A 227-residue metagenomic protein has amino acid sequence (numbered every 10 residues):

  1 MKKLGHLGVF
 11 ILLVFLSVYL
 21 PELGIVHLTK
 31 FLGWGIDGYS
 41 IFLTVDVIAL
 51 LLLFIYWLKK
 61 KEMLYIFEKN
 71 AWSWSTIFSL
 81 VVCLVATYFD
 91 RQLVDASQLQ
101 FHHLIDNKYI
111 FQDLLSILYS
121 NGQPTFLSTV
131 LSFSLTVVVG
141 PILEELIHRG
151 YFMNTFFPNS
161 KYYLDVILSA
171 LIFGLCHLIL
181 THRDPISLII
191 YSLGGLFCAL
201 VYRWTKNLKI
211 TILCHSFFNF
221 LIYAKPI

Functional and structural regions predicted by a protein language model:
G5-L20, F78-C83, V166-A170: Alpha-helical transmembrane segments
F10-K61: Alpha-helical transmembrane segments in multi-pass membrane proteins
S17-I25, D46-L50, V82, A86-D90 (+3 more regions): Alpha-helical transmembrane segments of multipass membrane proteins
L32-W34, K61-A71, M153-K161: Membrane-interface helix-boundary motifs at transmembrane edges
W34, L64-G140: Juxtamembrane helix-loop-helix connectors linking adjacent transmembrane helices in multi-pass membrane enzymes
L50-L58, A86-T87, C176-L180, I222-P226: Structural signal for membrane-spanning alpha-helices in multi-pass inner-membrane proteins, emphasizing helix cores
F54-L64, F89-D90, V201-W204: Structural signal for the C-terminal ends of transmembrane alpha-helices and the immediately following loop
F126-I227: Transmembrane helix-loop-helix hairpins at the membrane interface of multi-pass integral membrane proteins
